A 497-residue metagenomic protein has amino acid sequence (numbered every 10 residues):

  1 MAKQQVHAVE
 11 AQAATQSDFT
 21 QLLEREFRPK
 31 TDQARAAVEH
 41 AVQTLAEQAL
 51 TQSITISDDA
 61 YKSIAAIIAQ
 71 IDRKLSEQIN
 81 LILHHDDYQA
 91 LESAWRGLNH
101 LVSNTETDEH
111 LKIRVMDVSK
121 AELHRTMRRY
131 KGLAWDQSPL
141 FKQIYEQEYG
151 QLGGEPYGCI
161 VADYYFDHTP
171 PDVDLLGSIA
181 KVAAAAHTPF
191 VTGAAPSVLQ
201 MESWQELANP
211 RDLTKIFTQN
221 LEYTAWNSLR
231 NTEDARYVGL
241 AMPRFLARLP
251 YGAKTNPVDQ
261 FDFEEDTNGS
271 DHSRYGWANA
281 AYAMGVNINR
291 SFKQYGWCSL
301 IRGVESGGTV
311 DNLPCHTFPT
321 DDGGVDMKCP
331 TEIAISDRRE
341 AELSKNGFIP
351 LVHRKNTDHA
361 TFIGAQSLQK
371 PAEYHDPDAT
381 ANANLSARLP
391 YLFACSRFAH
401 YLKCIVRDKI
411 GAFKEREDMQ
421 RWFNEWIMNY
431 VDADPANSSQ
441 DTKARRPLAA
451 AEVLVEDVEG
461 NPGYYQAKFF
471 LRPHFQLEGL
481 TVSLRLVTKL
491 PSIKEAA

Functional and structural regions predicted by a protein language model:
M1-A121, R125-R128: N-terminal-proximal low-complexity accessory segments that begin disordered and transition into the first
K74, Q78, A94-L101, V182 (+3 more regions): Generic, well-ordered alpha-helical scaffold segments in large soluble proteins
S93-L98, E109-K120, P435-V458: Long, charged, glycine-rich C-terminal linkers/tails
W95-R114, H124-G154, P171-A180: Core mixed alpha/beta domains of very large multi-subunit molecular machines
L133, E148-P330: Extended, regular secondary-structure scaffolds
F261-W422, V482: Long, contiguous, structured domain-core segments that constitute the functional module of a protein
D418-S438, T442-A444: Short, hydrophobic/π-rich interface segment
E452-A497: C-terminal edge-of-domain segments
